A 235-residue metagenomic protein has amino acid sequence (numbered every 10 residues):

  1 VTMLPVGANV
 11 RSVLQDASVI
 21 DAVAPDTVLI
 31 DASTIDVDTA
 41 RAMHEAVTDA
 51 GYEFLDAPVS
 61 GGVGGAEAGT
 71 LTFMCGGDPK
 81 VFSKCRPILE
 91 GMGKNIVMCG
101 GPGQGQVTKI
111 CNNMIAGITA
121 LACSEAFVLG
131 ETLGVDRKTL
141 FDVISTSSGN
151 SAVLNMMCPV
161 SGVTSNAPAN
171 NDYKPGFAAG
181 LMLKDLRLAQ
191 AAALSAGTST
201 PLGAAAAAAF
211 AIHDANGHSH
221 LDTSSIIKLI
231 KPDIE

Functional and structural regions predicted by a protein language model:
V1: N-terminal Rossmann-like NAD(P) cofactor-binding module of classical short-chain dehydrogenase/reductase
L4-D16: Glycine/threonine-rich flexible loop motifs
P5, S18, V23-A24, G93: Short conserved AdoMet
V13-Q15, T34-N113: Rossmann-fold dinucleotide-binding core
I20-T39: ADP-ribose/adenylate-binding Rossmann-like module
V28, E53, T72, S199-P201: Proline-centered loop/turn at the N-terminus of a beta-strand
Q104-I234: Helical "substrate-binding/catalytic lid" subdomain of Rossmann-like NAD(P)-dependent dehydrogenases/reductases
